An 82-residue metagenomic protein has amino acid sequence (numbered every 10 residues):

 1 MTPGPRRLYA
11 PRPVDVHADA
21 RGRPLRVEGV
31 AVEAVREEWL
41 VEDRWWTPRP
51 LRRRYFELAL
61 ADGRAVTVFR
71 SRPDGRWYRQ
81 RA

Functional and structural regions predicted by a protein language model:
M1-A82: Non-catalytic peripheral regions of nucleotide-handling enzymes
